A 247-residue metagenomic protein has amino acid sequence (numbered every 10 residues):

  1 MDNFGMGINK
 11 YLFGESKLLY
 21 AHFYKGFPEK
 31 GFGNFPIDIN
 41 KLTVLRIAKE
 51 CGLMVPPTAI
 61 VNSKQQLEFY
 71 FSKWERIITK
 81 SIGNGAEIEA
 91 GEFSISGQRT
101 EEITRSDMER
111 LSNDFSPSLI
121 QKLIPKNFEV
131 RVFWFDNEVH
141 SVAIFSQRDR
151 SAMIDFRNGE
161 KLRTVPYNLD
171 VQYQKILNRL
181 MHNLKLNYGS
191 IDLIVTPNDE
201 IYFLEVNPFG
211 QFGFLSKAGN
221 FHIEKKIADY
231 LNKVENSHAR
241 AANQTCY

Functional and structural regions predicted by a protein language model:
M1-P57, E68-F69: Conserved N-proximal alpha/beta basic substrate-recognition cap immediately N-terminal to, or forming the N-lobe
P36-I39, I60-Q66, G83-G85, P125: Short acidic/polar capping segments at secondary-structure boundaries
C51-M54, N183-N187: Short secondary-structure junctions
S72-L169: Phosphate-binding site of ATP-dependent enzymes
Y167-K175, R179-L186, V195-Y247: C-terminal active-site "lid" helix and adjoining low-complexity regulatory extension at the edge of ATP-using catalytic
I191-L193: Hydrophobic residue at the +6 position relative to the catalytic HRD Asp in the kinase catalytic loop
